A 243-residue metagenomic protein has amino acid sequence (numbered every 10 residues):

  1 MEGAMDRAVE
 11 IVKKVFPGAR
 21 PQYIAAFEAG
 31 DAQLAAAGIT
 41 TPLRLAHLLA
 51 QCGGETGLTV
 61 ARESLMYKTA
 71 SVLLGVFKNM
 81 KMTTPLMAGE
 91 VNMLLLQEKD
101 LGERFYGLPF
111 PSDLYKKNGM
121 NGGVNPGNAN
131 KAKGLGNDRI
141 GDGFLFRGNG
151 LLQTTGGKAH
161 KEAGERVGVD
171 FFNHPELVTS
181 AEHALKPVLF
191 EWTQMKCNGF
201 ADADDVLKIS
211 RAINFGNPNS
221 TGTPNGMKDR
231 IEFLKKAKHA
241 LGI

Functional and structural regions predicted by a protein language model:
M1-A36, P224-I243: Extracellular cell-wall/glycan-interacting regions and their flexible linkers
E2-Q22, G53-F190: Peptidoglycan-targeting cell-wall enzymes and recognition modules
I24-G38, L48-G53, R211-N214: Amphipathic alpha-helical segments that form the core helices of the histone-fold
A25, P42-A46, F146-N149, H183 (+1 more regions): Short, well-structured alpha-helical interface segments that form or flank functional binding sites
A36-L48, A61-S64, N198-S210: Surface-exposed patches in mature extracellular/periplasmic domains of secreted proteins
C52-T56, A201-G222: Acidic helix/loop microenvironments that form the catalytic cleft of cell-wall polysaccharide enzymes
H183-L185, Q194-A201: Proteins synthesized as precursors that undergo proteolytic processing into mature forms
E191-N198, A212, G216, S220 (+1 more regions): Hydrophobic alpha-helical segments
